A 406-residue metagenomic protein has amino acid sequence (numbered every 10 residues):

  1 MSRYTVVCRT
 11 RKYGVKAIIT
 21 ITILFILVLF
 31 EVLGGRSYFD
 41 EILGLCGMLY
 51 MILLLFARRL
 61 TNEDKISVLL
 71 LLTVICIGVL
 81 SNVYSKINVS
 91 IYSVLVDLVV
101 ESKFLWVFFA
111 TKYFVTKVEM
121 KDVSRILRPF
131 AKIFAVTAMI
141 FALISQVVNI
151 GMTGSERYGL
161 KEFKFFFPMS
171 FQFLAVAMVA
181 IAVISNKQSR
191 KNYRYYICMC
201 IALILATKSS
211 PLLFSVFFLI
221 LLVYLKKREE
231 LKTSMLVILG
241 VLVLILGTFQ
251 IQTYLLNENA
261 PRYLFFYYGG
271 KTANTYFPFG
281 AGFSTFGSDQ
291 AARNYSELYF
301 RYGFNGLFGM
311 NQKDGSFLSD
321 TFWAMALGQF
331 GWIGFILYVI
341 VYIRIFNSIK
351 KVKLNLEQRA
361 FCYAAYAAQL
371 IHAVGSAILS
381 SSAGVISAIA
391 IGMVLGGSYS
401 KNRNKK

Functional and structural regions predicted by a protein language model:
M1-N257, G315-N404: Hydrophobic transmembrane helix bundles of membrane-integrated enzymes that assemble and modify cell-envelope
K132-I140, Y276-F277, A281-A291: Hydrophobic alpha-helical membrane-insertion segments
T253-A260, G282-F330: Long extracytoplasmic/lumenal interhelical loops at the membrane interface of multi-pass membrane proteins
P261-Y276: Extracytoplasmic loop-helix module adjacent to an early transmembrane segment
